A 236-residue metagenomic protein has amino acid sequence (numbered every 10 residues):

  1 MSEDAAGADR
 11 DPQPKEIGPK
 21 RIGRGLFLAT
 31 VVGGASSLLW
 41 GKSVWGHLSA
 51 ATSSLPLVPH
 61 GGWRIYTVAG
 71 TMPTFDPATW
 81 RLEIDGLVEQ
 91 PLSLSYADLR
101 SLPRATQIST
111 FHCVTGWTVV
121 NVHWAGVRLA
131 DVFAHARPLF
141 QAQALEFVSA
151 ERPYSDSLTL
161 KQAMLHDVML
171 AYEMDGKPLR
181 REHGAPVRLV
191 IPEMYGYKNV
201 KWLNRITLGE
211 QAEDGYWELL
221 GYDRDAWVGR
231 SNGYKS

Functional and structural regions predicted by a protein language model:
M1-I22: N-terminal secretory signal peptides
E16-R24, T30, L39-S236: Structured, non-membrane catalytic/scaffold regions adjacent to prosthetic-group chemistry
